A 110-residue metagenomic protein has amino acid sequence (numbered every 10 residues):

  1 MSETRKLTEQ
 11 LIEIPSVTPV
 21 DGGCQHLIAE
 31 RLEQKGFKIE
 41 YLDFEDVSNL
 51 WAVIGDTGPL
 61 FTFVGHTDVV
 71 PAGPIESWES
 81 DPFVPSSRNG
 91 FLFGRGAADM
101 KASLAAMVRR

Functional and structural regions predicted by a protein language model:
M1-A97: Acidic/His- and Gly-rich active-site-bordering loop/insert found across diverse amide/peptide-bond hydrolases
G96-R110: Active-site alpha-helical elements of protease catalytic centers
